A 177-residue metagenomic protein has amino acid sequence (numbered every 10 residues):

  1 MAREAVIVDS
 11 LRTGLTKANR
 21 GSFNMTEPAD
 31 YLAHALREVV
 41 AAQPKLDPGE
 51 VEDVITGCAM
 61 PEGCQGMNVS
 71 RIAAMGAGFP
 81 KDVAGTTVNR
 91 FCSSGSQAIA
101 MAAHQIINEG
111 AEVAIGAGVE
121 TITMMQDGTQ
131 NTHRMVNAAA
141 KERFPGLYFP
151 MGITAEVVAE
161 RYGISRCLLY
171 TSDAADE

Functional and structural regions predicted by a protein language model:
M1-P28, E160: Condensing-enzyme catalytic core mediating Claisen C-C bond formation in acyl metabolism
L11-G14, G57-P61, R90-S94, G118-T123: Acidic, glycine-rich active-site loops and adjacent beta-strand->loop/helix elements that engage anionic groups
P28-Q43, V69-A73, A98, M151-V158: Short, well-ordered amphipathic alpha-helical segments that serve as non-catalytic structural scaffolds within diverse
V39-E50, Y162-G163: Phosphate/pyrophosphate-binding loops at sites that engage ATP/ADP/AMP, CoA/4′-phosphopantetheine, polyphosphate
C58-E112, G146-I153: Conserved catalytic cysteine-centered active-site region of acyl-thioester-dependent Claisen-condensing enzymes
A103, N108-Y162: Flexible glycine-/small-residue-enriched beta->alpha junction loops that bind anionic phosphate/pyrophosphate groups
Y170-A175: Conserved small/polar residues in nucleotide/adenosyl-binding loops
